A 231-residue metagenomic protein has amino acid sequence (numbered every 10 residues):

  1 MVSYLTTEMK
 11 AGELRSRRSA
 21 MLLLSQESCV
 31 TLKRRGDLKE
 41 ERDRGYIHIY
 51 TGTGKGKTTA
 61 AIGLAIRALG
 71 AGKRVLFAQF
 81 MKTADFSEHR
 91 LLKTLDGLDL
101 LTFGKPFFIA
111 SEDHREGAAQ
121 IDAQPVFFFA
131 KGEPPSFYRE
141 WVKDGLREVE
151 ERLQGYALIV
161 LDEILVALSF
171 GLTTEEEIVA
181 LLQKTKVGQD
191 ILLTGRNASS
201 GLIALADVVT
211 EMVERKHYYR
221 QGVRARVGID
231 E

Functional and structural regions predicted by a protein language model:
V2-M9: Extreme N-terminal basic, low-complexity initiation segments that serve as generic localization/processing leaders
S3, S16-S19: Low-acidity, Ser/Thr- and Arg-rich intrinsically disordered low-complexity segments
L23-Y46: Extreme N-terminal, non-catalytic leader segments that precede Walker-type/kinase nucleotide-binding cores
R35-G36, G145-G155: Short, charged beta->alpha transition segments
Y46-E150: Conserved P-loop
F129-G132, E148-R152, I164-E231: Replace "adjacent to P-loop NTPase cores in ATP/GTP-dependent enzymes" with "adjacent to NTP-binding cores
V160: Glycine-rich phosphate-binding loops of nucleotide-dependent enzymes
